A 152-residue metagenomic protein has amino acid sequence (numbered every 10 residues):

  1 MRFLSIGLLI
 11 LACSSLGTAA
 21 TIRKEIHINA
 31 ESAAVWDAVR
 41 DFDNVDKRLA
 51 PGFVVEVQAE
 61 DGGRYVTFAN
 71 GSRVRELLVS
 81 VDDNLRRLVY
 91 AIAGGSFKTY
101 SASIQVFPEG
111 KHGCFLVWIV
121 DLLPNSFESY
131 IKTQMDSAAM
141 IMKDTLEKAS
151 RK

Functional and structural regions predicted by a protein language model:
M1-L8: Positively charged n-region of N-terminal signal peptides that target proteins for export
L16-E56: Hydrophobic ligand-binding cavity/cleft-lining segments
A19, A69-G71, F97: Glycine-centered tight beta-turn/hairpin loop motif at sheet-sheet or coil-to-beta transitions
K24-I26, V74-S80, I92, S101-P108: Hydrophobic/aromatic beta-strand elements that line small-molecule binding cavities or substrate pockets in beta-rich
N29-S32, S80-N84, Q105-F115: A short, structured loop/turn motif at beta-sheet edges
V35-V39, V45, R64, L78 (+2 more regions): Hydrophobic pocket/interface hotspot
G63-A69, L88-G94, V120: Short beta-strand segments that buttress and anchor functional surface loops
I92-D144: Beta-strand/loop substructures that line and gate deep hydrophobic ligand-binding cavities in soluble
